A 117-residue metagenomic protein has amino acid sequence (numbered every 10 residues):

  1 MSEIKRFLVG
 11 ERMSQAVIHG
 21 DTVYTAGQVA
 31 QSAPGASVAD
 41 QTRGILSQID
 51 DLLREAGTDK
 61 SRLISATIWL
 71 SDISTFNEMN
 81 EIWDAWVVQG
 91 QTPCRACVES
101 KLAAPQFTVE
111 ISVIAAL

Functional and structural regions predicted by a protein language model:
M1-I64, L70-L117: N-terminal presequence-like segments and the immediate start of the first folded domain
